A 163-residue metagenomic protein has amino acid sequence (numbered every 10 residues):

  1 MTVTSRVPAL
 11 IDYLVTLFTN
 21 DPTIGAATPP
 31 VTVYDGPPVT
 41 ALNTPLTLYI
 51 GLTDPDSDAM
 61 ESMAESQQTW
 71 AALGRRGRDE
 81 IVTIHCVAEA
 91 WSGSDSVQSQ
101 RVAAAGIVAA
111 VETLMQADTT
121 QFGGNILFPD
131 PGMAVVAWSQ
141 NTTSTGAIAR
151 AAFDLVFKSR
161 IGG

Functional and structural regions predicted by a protein language model:
M1-L73, F122-D130: Small/polar-rich, solvent-exposed N-terminal microdomains that initiate assembly or binding
M1-S5, Q98-V102, T143-T145: Charge-dense, low-complexity intrinsically disordered segments
G25-A26, A104-G162: Acidic-leaning, charged glycine-interspersed low-complexity segments
L52-D58, E89, A134-V135, V156-K158: Generic short beta-strand segments
E61-S62, V97-S99, G163: Short, charged, solvent-exposed linker or helix-capping segments at domain edges/interfaces that act as flexible hinges
G74-G93, G146-I161: Oligomerization/assembly interface segments of phage tail-like spikes and tubes
R75-I81, E89-A117: Extracellular/virion structural assembly segments
